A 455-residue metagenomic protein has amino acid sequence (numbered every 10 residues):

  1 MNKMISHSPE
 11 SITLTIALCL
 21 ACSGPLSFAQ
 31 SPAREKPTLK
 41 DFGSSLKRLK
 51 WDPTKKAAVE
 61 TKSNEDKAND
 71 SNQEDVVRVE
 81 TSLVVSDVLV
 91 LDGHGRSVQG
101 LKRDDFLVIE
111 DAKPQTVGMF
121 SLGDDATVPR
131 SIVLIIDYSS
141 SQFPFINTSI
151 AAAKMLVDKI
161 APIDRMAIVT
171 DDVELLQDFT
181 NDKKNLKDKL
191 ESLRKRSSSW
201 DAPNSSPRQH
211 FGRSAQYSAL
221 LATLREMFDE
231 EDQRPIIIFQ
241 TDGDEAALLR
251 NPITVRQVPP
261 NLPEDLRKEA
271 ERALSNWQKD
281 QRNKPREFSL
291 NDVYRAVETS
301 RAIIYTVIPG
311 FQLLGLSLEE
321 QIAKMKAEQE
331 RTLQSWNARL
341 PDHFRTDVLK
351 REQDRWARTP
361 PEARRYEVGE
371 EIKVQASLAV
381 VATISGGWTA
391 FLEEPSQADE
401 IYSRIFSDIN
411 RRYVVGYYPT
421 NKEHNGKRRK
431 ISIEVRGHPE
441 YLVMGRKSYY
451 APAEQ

Functional and structural regions predicted by a protein language model:
N2-L14: Bacterial N-terminal signal peptides that target proteins for export
H7, G24-Q30: N-terminal targeting peptides, primarily Sec-dependent signal peptides and immediately adjacent pre/propeptide regions
T13-G24: Bacterial N-terminal signal peptides
F28-Q455: Scaffold/interface architecture of coatomer-like assemblies
